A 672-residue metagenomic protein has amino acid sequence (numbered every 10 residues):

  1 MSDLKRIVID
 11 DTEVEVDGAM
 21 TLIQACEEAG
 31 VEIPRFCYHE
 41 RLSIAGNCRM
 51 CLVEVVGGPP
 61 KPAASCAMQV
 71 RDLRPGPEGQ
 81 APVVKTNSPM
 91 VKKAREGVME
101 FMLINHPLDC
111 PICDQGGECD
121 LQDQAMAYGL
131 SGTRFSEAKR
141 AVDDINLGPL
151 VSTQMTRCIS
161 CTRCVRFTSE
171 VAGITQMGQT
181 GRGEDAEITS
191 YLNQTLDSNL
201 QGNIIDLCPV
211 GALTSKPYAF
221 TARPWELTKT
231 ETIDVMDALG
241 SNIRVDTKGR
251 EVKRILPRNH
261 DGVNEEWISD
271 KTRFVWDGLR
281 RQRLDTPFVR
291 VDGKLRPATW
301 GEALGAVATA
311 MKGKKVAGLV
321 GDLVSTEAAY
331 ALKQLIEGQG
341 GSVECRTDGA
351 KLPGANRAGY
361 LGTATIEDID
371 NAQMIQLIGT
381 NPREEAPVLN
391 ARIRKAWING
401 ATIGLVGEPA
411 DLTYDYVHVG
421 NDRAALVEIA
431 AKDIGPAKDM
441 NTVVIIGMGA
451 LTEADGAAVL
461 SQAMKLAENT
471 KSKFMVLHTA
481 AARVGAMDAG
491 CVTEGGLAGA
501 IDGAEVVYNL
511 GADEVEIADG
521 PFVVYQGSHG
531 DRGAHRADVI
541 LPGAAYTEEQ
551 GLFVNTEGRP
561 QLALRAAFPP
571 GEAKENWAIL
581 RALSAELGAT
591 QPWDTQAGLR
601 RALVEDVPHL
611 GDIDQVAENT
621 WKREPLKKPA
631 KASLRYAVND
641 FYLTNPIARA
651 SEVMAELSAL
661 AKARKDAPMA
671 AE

Functional and structural regions predicted by a protein language model:
S2-E27, R35, H39, V55-G58 (+3 more regions): N-terminal export/assembly segments and adjacent metallocofactor-ligating motifs of anaerobic energy-metabolism
Y38-N47, Q69, R182: Short, glycine-/polar-rich solvent-exposed loops and beta-turns at beta-strand/coil boundaries
C51, C66: Acidic, glycine-enriched active-site microenvironments
T347-I613, K665-E672: Non-catalytic alpha/beta scaffold blocks inside enzyme catalytic domains
G598-E672: Long, low-complexity segments enriched in small/aliphatic residues
